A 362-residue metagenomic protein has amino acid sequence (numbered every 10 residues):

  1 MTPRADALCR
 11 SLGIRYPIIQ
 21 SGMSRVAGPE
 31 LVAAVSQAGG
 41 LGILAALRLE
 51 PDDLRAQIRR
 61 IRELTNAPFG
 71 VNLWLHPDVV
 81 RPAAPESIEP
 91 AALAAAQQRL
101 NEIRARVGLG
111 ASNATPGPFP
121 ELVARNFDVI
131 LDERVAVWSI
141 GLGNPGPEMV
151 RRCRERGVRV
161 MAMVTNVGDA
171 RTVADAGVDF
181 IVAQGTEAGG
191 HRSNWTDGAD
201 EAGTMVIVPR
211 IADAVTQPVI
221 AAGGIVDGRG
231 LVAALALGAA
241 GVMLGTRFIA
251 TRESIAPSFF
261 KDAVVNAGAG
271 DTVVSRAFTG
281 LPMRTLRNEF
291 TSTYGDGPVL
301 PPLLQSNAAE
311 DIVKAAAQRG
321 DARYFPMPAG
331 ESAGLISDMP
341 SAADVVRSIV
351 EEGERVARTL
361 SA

Functional and structural regions predicted by a protein language model:
M1-A214: Active-site entrance/lid segments in N-terminal catalytic domains of soluble metabolic enzymes
P82, S87-L93, Q97-L100, H191-I220 (+1 more regions): Conserved active-site-proximal phosphate/metal-binding subdomains
